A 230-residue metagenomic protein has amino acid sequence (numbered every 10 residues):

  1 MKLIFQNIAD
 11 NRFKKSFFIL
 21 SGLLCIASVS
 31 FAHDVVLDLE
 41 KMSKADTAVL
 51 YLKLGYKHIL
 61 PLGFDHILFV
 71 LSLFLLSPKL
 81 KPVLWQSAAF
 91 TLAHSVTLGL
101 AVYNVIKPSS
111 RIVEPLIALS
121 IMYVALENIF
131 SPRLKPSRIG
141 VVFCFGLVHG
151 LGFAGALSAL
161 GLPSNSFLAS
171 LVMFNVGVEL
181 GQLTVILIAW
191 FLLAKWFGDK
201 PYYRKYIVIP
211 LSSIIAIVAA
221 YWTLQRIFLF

Functional and structural regions predicted by a protein language model:
K2-F64, L224-F230: Histidine-/acidic- and/or cysteine-rich, low-complexity loops and terminal segments associated with membrane
H58-F64, F69-L229: Hydrophobic alpha-helical transmembrane segments in multi-pass membrane proteins
